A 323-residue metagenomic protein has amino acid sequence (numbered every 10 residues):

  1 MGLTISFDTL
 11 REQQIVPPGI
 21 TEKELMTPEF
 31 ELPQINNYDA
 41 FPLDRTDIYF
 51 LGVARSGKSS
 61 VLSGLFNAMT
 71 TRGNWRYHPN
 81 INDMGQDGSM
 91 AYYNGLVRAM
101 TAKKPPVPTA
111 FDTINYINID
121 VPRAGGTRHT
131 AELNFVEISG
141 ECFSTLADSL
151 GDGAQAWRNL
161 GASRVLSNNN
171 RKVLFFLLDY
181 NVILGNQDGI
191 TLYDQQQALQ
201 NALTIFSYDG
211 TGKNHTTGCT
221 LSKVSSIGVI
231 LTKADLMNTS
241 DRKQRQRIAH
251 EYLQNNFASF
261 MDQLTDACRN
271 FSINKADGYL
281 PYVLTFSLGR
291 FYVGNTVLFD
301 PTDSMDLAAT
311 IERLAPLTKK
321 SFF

Functional and structural regions predicted by a protein language model:
M1-R11, F322-F323: Polybasic, Ser/Thr-rich amphipathic helices
T9-D39: N-terminal pre-Walker A segment at the start of P-loop NTPase domains
T27-T113, A124-F135, E141: Conserved G1/Walker A P-loop phosphate-binding module
R45-D47, Y116, T130-E132, V224-G228 (+1 more regions): Beta-strand-rich binding-surface signature of beta-sandwich/beta-barrel folds used to engage anionic ligands
G52-A54, V121-R123, F135, S139-C142 (+3 more regions): Short, flexible loop/turn elements at secondary-structure junctions
T109-N170, V182-G189: Switch II of P-loop NTPase G domains
G161, V165, K172-F323: Conserved GTP-binding G-domain of TRAFAC-class P-loop NTPases and closely related GTPase folds
